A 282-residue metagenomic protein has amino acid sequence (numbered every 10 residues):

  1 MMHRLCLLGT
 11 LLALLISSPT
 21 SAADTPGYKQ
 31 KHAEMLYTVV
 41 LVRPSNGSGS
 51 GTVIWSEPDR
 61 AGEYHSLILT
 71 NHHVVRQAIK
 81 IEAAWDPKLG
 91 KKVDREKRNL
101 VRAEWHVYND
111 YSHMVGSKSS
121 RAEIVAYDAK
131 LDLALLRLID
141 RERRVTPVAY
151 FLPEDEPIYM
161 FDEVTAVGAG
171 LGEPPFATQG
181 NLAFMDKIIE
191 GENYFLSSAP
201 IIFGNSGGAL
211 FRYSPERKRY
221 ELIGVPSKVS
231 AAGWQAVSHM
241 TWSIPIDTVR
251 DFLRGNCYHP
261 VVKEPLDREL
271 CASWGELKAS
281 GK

Functional and structural regions predicted by a protein language model:
M1-L5: Positively charged n-region of N-terminal signal peptides that target proteins for export
C6-S17: Bacterial N-terminal signal peptides
A22-E63, L67-N71, A78-K80, D132-L133 (+2 more regions): N-terminal activation segment of mature serine protease catalytic domains
D24-Q30, I79-D110, L222-K282: C-terminal cap/linker of serine protease catalytic domains
T38-V39, H65-N71, P157-L171, S197 (+2 more regions): Active-site-proximal beta-strands of protease catalytic cores
S48, A61-A84, N99-M160, V164-V167 (+3 more regions): Conserved active-site neighborhood of the chymotrypsin/trypsin-like protease fold
G51-V53, A122-I124, L182: Conserved hydrophobic positions within beta-strands
E57-H65, S112-V115, I189-G191, S214-E221 (+1 more regions): Short, solvent-exposed loop/turn segments that connect beta-strands within catalytic domains and beta-strand-rich
